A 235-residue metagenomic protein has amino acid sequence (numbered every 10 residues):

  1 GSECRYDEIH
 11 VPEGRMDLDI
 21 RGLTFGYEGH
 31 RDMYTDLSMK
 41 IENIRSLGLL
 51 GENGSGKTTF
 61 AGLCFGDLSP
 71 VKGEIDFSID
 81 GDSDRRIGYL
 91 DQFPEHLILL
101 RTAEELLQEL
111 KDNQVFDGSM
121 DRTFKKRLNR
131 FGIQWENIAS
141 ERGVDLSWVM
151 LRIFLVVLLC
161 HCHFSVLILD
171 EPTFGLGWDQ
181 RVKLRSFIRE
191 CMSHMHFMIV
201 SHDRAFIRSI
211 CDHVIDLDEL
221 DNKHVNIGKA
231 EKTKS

Functional and structural regions predicted by a protein language model:
P12-I20, T24-D36, N43, S69-K72: A short, flexible loop at the N-terminus of ABC-type nucleotide-binding domains that lies
L50-E52: The feature captures the beta-strand-to-loop junction immediately N-terminal to the Walker
F65: Helix-to-loop junction immediately C-terminal to a conserved catalytic motif
F93, L99-S119, T123: Q-loop/switch helix immediately C-terminal to the Walker
R142, I168-P172, G177-D179: Walker B catalytic motif
H194-S201: Conserved H-loop
D203-S209: Conserved H-loop
